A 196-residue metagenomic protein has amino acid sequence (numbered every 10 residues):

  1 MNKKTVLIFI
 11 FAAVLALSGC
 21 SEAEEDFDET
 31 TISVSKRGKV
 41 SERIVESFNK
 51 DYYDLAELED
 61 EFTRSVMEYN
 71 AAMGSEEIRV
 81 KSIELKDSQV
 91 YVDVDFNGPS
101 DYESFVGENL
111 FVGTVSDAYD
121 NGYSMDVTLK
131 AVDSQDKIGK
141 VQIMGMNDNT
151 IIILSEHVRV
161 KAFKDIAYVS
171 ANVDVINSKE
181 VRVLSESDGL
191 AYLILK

Functional and structural regions predicted by a protein language model:
M1-F11: Positively charged n-region of N-terminal signal peptides that target proteins for export
A16-G19: C-terminal motif of bacterial Sec signal peptides marking the signal peptidase cleavage site
S21-A23: Bacterial signal peptide processing site
F27-E29, S75, D87: Extracytoplasmic
F27-V45: Long, amphipathic alpha-helical "stalk/connector" segments that mediate intersubunit docking and mechanical coupling
S41-M67: Post-signal-peptide N-terminal segment of Sec-exported extracytoplasmic proteins
A72-S82: Short beta-strand elements
E84-K196: Mature, soluble, non-transmembrane domains
